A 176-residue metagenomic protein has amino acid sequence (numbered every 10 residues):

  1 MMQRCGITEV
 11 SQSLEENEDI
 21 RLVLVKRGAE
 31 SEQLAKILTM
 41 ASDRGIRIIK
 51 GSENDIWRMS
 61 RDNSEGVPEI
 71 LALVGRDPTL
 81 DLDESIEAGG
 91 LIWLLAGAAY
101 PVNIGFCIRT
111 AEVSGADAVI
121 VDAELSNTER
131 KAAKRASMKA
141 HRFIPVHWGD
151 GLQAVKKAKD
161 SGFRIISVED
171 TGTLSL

Functional and structural regions predicted by a protein language model:
M1-C5: Acidic/glycine-enriched edge-of-secondary-structure segments
T8-V25, A29-E30, A35-I46, L82-T173: RNA substrate-binding interface of SAM-dependent RNA methyltransferases
Q33-L34, M59-S60, L176: Short, charged, surface-exposed secondary-structure boundary motifs
I49-R58: A short, structured active-site edge motif that brings together acidic residues
I56, G172-S175: Short acidic loop-to-helix transition motifs that present clustered carboxylates
S64-V67: A short, glycine/Asx- and small/polar-enriched loop/turn that sits immediately N-terminal to a beta-strand
E69-V74: C-terminal edge-of-domain segments
T79: Conserved beta/loop motifs at nucleotide-recognition and modification sites
